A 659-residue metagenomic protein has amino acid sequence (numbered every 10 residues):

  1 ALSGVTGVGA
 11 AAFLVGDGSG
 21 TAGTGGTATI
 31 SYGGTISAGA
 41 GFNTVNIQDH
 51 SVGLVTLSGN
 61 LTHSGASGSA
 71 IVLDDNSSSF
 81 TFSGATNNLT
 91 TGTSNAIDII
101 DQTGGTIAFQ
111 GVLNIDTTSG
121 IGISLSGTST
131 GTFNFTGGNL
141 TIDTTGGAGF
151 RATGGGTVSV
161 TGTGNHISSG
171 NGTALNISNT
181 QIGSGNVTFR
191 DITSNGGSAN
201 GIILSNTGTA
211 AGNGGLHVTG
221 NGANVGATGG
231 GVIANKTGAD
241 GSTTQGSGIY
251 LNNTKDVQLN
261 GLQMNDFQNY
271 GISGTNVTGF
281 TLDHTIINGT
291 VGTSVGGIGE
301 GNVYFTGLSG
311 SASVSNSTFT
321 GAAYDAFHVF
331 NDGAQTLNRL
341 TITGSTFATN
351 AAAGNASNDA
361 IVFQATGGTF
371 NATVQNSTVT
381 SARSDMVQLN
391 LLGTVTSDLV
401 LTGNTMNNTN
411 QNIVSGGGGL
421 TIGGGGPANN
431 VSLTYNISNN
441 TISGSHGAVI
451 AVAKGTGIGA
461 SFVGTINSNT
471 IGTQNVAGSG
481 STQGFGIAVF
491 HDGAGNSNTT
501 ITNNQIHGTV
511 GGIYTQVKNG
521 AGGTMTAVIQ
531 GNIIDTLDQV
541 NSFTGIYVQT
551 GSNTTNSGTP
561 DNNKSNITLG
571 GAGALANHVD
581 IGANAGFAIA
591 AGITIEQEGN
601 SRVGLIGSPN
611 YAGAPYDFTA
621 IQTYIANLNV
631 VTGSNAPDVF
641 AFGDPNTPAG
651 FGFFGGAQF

Functional and structural regions predicted by a protein language model:
A1-G39, N46-G68, V72-T91, D98-T117 (+16 more regions): Surface-exposed loop/turn motifs in large extracellular/passenger domains
